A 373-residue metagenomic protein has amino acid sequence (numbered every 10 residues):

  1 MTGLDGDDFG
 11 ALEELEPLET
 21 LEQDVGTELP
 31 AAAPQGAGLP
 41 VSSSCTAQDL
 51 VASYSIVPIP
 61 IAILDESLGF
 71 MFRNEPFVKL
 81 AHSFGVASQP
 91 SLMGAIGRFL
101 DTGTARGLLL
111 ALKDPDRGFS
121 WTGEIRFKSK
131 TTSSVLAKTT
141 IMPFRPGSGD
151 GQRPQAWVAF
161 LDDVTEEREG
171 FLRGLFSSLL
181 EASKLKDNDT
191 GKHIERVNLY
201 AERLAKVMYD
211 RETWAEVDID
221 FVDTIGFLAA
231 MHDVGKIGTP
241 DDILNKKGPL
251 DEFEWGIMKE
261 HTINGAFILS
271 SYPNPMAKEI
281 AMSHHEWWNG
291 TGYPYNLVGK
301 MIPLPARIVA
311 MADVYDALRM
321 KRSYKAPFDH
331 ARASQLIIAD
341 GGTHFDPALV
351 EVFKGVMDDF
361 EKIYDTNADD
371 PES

Functional and structural regions predicted by a protein language model:
P30, P34-G36, P40, F144-S183: Sensory coupling linkers of modular signal transduction proteins
P40-F77: Sensory modules in modular signal-transduction proteins
L50, S88, M93-S129: Terminal output helix/cap of sensory domains in signal transduction proteins
S53-S55, L180-S183, L269: PAS/LOV-family sensory domains
M71, V78-R98, G248: PAS and related sensory helical modules
E75, K184-S373: Metal-dependent catalytic cores of enzymes that make or break cyclic nucleotides and related phosphoester linkages
S120, S133-K138, A156: Beta-strand residues that line the small-molecule/cofactor-binding core of sensory signal-transduction domains
R126-K128, A137-R145, F160: PAS-family sensory domains
